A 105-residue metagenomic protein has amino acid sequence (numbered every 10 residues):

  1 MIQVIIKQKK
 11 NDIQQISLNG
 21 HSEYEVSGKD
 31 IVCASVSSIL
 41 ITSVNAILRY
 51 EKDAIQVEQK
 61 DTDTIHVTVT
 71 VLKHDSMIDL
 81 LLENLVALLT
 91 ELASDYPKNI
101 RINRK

Functional and structural regions predicted by a protein language model:
M1-I31, L40-I41, N45-K105: N-terminal intrinsically disordered, cationic/polar leader segments that include organellar targeting peptides
V36-S37: Gly/Ser/Thr-rich active-site loops/lids in small-molecule metabolic enzymes that frequently grip phosphoryl groups
